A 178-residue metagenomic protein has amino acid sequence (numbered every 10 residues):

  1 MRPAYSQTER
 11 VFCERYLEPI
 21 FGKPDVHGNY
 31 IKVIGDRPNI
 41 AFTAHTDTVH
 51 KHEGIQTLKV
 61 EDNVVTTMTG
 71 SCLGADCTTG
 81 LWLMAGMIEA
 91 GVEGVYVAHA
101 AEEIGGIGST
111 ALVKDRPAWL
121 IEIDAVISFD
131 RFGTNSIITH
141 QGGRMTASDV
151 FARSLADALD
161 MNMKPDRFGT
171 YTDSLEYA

Functional and structural regions predicted by a protein language model:
R2-P38: A non-catalytic alpha/beta surface segment that caps or lines the substrate-entry region of metallo-dependent hydrolase
L17, M84, L155-A156, E176-Y177: Structural element of the ATP-grasp superfamily
D25, I34-E93: Active-site metal-coordination/substrate-binding segment of hydrolases, especially metallo-dependent peptidases
Y30-G35, A41, L112-A118: Short amphipathic alpha-helices and their capping/turn segments at secondary-structure boundaries
L73, C77-T146, D166, S174: Acidic/histidine-rich catalytic neighborhood of metal-dependent amide-processing enzymes
A147-A158: Gly/Ser/Thr-rich active-site loops/lids in small-molecule metabolic enzymes that frequently grip phosphoryl groups
M161-T170: Short catalytic/ligand-gating loop segments at beta-alpha or beta-beta junctions within enzyme catalytic domains
T170-A178: Active-site-adjacent mobile loop/cap segments within catalytic or ligand-binding domains
